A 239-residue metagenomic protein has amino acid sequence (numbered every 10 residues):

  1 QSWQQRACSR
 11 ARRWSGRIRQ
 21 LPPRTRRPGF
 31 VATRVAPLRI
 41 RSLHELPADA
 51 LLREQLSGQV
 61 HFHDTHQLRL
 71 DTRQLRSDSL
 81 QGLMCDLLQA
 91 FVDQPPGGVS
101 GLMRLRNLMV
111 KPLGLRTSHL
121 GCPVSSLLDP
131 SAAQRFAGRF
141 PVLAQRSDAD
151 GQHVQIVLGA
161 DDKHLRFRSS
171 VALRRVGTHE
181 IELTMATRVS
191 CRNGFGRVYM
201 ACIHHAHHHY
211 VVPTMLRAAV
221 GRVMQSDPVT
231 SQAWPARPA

Functional and structural regions predicted by a protein language model:
T25-D129: Hydrophobic ligand-binding cavity/cleft-lining segments
S131-T178: Hydrophobic-ligand binding "helix-grip"
A172-F195: Short acidic, glycine/tyrosine-flanked loop/strand segments centered on an H-E-D-like triad
V189-Y210: A short acidic/glycine-rich loop-to-helix N-cap element
P213-T214: Glycine-rich, low-complexity intrinsically disordered segments
V220-A239: Short, highly charged C-terminal tails/helix-capping segments
